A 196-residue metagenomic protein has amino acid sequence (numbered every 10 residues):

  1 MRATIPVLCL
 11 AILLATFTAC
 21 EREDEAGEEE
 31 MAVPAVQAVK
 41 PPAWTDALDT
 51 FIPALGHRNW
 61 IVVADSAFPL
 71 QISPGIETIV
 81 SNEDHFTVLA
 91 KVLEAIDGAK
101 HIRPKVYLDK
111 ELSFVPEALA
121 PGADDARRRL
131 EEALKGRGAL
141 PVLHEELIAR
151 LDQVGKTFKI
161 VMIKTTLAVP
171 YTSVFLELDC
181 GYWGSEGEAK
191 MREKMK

Functional and structural regions predicted by a protein language model:
R2-C9: Sec-dependent signal peptide recognition, specifically the positively charged N-region followed immediately by
T16-A19: C-terminal motif of bacterial Sec signal peptides marking the signal peptidase cleavage site
E21-E23: Bacterial signal peptide processing site
W44, N59, V63-I96, E188-R192: Conserved mixed alpha/beta catalytic, RNA-binding, or beta-rich assembly cores of soluble enzyme, regulatory
N59-V62, E77-T78, R103-Y107, L140-P141 (+2 more regions): Structural motif
H101-A126: Ordered, amphipathic secondary-structure segments that act as subunit-interaction surfaces in large macromolecular
L119-K196: Glycine-rich, aromatic-bearing surface loops/beta-hairpins
